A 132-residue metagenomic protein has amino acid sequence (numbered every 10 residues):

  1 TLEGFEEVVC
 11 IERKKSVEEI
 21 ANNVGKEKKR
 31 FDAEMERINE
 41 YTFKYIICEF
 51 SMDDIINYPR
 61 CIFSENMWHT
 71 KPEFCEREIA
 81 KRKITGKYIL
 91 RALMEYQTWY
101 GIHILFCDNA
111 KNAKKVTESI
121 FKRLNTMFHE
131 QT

Functional and structural regions predicted by a protein language model:
T1-E7, E19-T132: Non-catalytic C-terminal interaction segments of nucleic acid-processing enzymes
V9-K15: Conserved catalytic cores of phosphodiester-cleaving nucleases, focusing on short active-site segments
